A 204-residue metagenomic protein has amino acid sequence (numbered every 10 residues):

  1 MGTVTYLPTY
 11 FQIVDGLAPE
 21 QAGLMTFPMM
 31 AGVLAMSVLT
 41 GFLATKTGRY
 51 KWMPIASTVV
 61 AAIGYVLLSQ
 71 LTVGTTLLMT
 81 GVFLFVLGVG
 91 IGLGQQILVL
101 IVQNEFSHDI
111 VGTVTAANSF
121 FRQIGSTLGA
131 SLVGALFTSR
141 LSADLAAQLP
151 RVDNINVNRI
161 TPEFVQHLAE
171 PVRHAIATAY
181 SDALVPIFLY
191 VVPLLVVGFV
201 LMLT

Functional and structural regions predicted by a protein language model:
M1-A143, V185-V191, L195-V197: 12-transmembrane solute porter fold
V102-Q103, V152, V172-R173: Solvent-exposed, well-ordered amphipathic alpha-helical segments that flank/support binding or catalytic loops
S142-H167: Juxtamembrane non-transmembrane "cap" segments at the membrane-aqueous interface of multi-pass membrane proteins
P162-T204: Transmembrane-helix exit segments and adjacent C-terminal regions of multi-pass membrane proteins
